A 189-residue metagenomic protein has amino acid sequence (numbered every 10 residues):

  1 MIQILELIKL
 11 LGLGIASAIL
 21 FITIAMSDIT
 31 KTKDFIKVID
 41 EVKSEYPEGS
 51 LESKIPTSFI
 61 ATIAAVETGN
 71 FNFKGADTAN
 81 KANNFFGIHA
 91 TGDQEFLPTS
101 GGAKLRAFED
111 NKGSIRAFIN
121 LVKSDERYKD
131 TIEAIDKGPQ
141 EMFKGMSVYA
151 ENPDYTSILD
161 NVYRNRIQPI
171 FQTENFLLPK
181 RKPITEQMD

Functional and structural regions predicted by a protein language model:
I2-L13: Membrane-penetrating hydrophobic segments
I15, F21-D189: Catalytic cores of secreted/periplasmic lytic hydrolases that degrade extracellular macromolecules
